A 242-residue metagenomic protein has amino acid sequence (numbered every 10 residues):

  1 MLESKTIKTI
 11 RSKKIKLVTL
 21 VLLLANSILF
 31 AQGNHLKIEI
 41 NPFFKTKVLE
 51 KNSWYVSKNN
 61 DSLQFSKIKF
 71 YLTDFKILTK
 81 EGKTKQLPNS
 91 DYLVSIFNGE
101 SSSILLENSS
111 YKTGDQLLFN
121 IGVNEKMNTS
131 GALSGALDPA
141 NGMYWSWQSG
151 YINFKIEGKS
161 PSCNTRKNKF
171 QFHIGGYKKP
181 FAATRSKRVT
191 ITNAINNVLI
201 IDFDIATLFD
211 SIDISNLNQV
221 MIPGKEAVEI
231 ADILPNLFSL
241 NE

Functional and structural regions predicted by a protein language model:
M1-H35: Bacterial Sec-dependent N-terminal signal peptides
Q32-E242: A short, solvent-exposed, low-complexity linear motif enriched for acidic/polar residues with Pro/Gly/Ser/Thr
